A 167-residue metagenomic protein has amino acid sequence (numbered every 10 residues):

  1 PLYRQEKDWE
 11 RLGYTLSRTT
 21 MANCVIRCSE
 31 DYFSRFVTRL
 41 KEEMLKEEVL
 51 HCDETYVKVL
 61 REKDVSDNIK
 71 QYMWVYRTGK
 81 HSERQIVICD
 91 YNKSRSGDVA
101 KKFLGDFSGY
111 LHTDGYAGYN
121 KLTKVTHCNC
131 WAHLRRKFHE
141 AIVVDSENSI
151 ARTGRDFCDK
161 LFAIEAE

Functional and structural regions predicted by a protein language model:
P1-E167: Catalytic center-proximal scaffold of phosphoryl-transfer enzymes
